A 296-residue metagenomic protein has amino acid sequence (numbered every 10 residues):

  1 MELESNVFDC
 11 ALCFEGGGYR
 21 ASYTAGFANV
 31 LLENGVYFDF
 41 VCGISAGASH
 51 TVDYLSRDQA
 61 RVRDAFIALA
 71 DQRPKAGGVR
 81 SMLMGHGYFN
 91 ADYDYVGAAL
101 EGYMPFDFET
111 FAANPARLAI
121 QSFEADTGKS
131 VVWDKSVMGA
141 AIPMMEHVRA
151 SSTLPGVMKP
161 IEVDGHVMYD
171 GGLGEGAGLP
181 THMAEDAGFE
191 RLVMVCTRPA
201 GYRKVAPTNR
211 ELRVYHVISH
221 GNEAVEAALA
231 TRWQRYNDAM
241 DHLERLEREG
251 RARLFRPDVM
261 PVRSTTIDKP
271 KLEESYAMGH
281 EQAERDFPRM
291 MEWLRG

Functional and structural regions predicted by a protein language model:
M1-I44, V52-G296: Patatin-like phospholipase
